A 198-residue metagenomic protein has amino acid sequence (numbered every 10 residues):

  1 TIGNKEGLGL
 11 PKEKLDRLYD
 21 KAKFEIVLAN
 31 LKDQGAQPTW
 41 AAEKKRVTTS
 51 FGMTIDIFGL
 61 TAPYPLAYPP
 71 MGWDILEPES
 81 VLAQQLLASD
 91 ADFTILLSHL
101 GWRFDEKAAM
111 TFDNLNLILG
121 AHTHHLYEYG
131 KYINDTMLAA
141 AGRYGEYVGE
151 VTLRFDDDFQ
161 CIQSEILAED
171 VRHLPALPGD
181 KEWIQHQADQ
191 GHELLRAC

Functional and structural regions predicted by a protein language model:
T1-Q190: Acidic, metal/ion-coordinating pockets
L97, A197-C198: Flexible, glycine/charged-enriched surface loops at secondary-structure junctions
G191, L195-R196: Short, low-complexity, charged amphipathic interaction modules
